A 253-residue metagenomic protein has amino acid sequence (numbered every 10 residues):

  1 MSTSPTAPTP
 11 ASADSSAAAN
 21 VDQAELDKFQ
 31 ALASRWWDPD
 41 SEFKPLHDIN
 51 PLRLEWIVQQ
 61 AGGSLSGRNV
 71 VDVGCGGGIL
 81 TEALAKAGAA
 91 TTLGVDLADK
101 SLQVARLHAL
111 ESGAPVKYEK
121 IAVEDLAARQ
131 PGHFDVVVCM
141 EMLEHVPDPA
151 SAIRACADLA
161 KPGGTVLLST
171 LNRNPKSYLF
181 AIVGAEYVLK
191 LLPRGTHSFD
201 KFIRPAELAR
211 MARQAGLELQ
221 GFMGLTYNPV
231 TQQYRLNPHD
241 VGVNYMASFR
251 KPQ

Functional and structural regions predicted by a protein language model:
S2-D38: N-terminal, positively charged/glycine-rich alpha-helical extensions of SAM-dependent methyltransferases
G77-G88: Conserved SAM-binding loop of SAM-dependent methyltransferases across substrates and taxa, primarily the Class I
A98-K100: Conserved SAM/SAH-binding beta-strand->alpha-helix loop
E111-D125: Conserved SAM-binding strand-loop segment of SAM-dependent methyltransferases
A127-V136: A short acidic, Gly/Pro-enriched loop at the edge of an enzyme's catalytic core that lines a small-molecule cofactor
A150-P162: A short glycine-rich, Lys/Arg-flanked "PGG" loop and its adjoining helix->strand segment in the class I
L167-L189: Conserved class I S-adenosyl-L-methionine
K190-E207: Acceptor-substrate binding/catalytic loop of class I
